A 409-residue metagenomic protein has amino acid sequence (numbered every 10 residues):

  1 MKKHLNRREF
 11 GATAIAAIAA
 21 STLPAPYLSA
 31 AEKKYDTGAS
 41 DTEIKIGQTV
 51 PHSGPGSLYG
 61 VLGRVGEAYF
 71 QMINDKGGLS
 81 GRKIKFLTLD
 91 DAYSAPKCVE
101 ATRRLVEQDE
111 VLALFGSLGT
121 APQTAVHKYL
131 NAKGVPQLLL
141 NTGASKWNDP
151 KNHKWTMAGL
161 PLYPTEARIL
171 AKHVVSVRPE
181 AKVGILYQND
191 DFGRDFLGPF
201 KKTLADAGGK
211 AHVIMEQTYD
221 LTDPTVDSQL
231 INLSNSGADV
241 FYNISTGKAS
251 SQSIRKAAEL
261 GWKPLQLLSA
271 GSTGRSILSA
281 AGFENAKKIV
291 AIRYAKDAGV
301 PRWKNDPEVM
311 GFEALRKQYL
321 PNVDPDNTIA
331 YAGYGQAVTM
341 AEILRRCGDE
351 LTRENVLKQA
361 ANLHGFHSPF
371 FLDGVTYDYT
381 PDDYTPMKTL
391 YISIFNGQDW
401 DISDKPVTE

Functional and structural regions predicted by a protein language model:
M1-I18: N-terminal secretory signal peptides and thylakoid transit peptides that target proteins across membranes
A30-I46, S80-K83, V175-E180: Immediate post-signal peptide segment of exported/extracytoplasmic ligand-binding proteins
E32-K34, L58-R64, K76-D149, G159 (+3 more regions): Beta-alpha junction/loop-to-helix N-cap segments that form part of ligand/metal-binding clefts
K34-S40, G47-G66, L89-P96, L118-G119 (+4 more regions): Extracytoplasmic "Venus flytrap"
E100, S145-N148, H153-G261, R302-M310: Extracellular/periplasmic Venus flytrap/periplasmic-binding protein
L105, E110-L118, L138-L140, G184-Y187 (+4 more regions): Periplasmic-binding protein-like
A257-Y334, I402-T408: Extracellular/periplasmic periplasmic-binding protein-like sensory domains
Q318-A330, A341-W400: Segments of small-molecule ligand-sensing domains
